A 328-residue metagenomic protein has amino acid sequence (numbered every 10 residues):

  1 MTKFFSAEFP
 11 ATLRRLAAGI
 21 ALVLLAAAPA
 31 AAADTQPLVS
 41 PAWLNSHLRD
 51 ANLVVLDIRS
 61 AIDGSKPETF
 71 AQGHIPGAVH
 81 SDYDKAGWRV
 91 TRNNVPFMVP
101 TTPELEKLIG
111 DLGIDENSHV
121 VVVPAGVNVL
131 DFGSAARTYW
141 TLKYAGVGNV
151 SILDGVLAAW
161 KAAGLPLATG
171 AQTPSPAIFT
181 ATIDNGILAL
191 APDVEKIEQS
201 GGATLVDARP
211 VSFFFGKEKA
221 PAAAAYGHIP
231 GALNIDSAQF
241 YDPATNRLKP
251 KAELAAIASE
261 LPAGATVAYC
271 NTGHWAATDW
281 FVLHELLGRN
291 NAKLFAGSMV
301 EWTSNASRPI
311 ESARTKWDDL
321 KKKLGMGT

Functional and structural regions predicted by a protein language model:
T2-A18: Bacterial N-terminal signal peptides that target proteins for export
R15-A28: Bacterial N-terminal signal peptides
A33-D34, L38, S46, R89 (+2 more regions): Active-site neighborhoods of enzymes that stabilize oxyanions during catalysis
A33-E116, A125-L130, K196-P262: Positively charged, proline/Ser/Thr-rich regional signature most characteristic of the Rhodanese/CDC25-like
L44, A78, L142, W160 (+3 more regions): Terminal peptide-recognition signature
Q72, A162, S304: Phosphate-coordinating loops and pocket residues in cytosolic domains that bind phosphorylated ligands
V99-S200, E218, G227, W275-A292 (+1 more regions): Thiolate-centered catalytic microenvironments shared by cysteine-dependent enzyme domains
T245-R247, A252-A256, A263-T315: C-terminal soluble interaction/assembly domains
